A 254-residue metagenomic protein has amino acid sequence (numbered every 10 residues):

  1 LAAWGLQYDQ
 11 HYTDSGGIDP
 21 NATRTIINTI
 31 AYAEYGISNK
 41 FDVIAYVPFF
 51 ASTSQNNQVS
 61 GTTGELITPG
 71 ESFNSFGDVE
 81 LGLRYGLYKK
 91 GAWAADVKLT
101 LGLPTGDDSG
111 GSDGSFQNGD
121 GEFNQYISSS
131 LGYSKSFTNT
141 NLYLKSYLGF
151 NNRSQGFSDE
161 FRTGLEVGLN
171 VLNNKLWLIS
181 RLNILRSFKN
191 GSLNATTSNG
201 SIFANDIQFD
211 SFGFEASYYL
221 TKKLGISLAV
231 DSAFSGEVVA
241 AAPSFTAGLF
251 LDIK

Functional and structural regions predicted by a protein language model:
L1, A45, L83, A95-L99 (+6 more regions): Membrane-embedded beta-strand positions of outer-membrane beta-barrel proteins
A3-D9, V47-T53, L87, L101-D107 (+6 more regions): Transmembrane beta-strands of outer-membrane beta-barrel pores
W4-T29: Surface-exposed strand-loop-strand hairpins of Gram-negative outer-membrane beta-barrel proteins
T23, G121-F123, N152-E160, D206-I207 (+1 more regions): Solvent-exposed loop/turn segments connecting transmembrane beta-strands in outer-membrane beta-barrel proteins
I27-A31, G77-L81, F123-S129, F161-L165 (+2 more regions): Hydrophobic, lipid-facing positions within transmembrane beta-strands of outer-membrane proteins
K40-V43, K90-A95, F137-L144, N174-L178 (+1 more regions): Repeated loop/turn-to-beta-strand initiation elements of outer-membrane beta-barrel proteins
S52-N152, S158, N199, F203-N205: Outer-membrane pore/translocation modules
G168-K254: Outer membrane beta-barrel transmembrane domains
